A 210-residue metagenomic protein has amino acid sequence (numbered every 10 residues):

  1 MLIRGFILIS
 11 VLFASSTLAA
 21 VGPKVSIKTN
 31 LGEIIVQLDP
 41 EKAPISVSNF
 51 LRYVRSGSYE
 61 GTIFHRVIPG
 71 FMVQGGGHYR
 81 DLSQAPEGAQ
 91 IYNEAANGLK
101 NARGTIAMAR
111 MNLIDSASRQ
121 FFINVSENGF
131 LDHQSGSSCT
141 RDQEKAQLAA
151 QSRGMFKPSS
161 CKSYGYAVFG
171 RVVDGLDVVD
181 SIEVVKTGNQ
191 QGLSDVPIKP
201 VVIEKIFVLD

Functional and structural regions predicted by a protein language model:
M1-I9: Sec-dependent signal peptide recognition, specifically the positively charged N-region followed immediately by
S10-L12, I27: Intrinsically disordered, low-complexity repeat segments enriched in small/polar residues
A14-S16: N-terminal signal peptide c-region/cleavage motif recognized by signal peptidases
L18-D210: Cyclophilin-like peptidyl-prolyl cis-trans isomerases
